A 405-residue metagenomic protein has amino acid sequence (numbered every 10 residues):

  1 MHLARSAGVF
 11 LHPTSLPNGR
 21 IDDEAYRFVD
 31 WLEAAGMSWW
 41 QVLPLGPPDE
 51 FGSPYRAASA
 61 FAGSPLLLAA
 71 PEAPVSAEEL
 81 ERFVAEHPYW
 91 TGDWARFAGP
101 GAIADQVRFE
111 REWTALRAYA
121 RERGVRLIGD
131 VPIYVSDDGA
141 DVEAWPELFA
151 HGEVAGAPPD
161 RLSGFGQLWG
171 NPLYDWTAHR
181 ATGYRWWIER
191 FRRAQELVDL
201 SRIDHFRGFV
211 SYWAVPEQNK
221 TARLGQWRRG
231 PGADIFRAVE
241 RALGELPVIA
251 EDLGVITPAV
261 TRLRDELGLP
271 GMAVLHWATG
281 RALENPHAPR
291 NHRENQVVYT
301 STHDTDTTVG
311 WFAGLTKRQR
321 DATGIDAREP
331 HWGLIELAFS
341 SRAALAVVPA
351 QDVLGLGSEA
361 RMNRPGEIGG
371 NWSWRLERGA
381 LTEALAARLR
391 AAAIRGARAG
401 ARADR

Functional and structural regions predicted by a protein language model:
M1-N18, F51-E110, Y134-V347, Q351-S358 (+1 more regions): Alpha-amylase-like alpha-glycosidases and glucanotransferases acting on alpha-linked glucans and related
H2, E24-P48, E196-V198, A338: Catalytic domains of carbohydrate-active enzymes, especially glycoside hydrolases
F28, L116, V260: Aromatic/hydrophobic pocket-lining residues that form π-stacking "cages" and hydrophobic walls in ligand
E33, W113-R121, E240, R264-D265: Surface-exposed amphipathic alpha-helices with a cationic face
L43, R126-I128, P132, L200-D204: Outer-envelope exported proteins of Gram-negative bacteria
F109-S136: Conserved, well-ordered alpha-helix/loop/beta-strand core segments that scaffold catalytic motifs
W374-R405: Terminal-tail/helix-coil boundary detector
